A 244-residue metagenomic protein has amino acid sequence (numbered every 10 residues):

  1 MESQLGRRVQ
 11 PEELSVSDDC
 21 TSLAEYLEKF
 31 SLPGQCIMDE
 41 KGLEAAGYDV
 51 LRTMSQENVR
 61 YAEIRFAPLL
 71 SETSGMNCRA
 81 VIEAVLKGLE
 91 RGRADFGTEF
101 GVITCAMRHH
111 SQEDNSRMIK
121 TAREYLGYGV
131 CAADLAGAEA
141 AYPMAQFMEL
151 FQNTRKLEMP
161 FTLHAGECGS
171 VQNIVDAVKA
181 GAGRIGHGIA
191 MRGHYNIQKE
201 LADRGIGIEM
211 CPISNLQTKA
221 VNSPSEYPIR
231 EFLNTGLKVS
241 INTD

Functional and structural regions predicted by a protein language model:
M1-M159, C168-N173, K179, G183-R184 (+2 more regions): Metal-cofactor-binding active-site regions of metalloenzymes
F161-L163: Conserved hydrophobic beta-strand within the GNAT/NAT acetyltransferase core sheet that lines the active-site cleft
